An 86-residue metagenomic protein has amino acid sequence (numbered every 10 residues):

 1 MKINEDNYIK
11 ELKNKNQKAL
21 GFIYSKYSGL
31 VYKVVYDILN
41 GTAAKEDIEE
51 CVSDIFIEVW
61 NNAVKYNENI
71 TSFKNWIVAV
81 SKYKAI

Functional and structural regions predicted by a protein language model:
M1-K26: N-terminal module of bacterial RNA polymerase sigma factors
N14-F22, Y32-D54: Short, charged helix-capping/linker segments at alpha-helix termini
V31, V35, A63, I77 (+1 more regions): Hydrophobic-face residues of short alpha-helical interaction/recognition segments
E50-I57, T71-Y83: Structural recognition of an alpha-helix C-terminal capping motif at a helix-to-coil junction
V64-I70: Short alpha-helix-to-loop micro-motif enriched in aromatics/charged/Gly
